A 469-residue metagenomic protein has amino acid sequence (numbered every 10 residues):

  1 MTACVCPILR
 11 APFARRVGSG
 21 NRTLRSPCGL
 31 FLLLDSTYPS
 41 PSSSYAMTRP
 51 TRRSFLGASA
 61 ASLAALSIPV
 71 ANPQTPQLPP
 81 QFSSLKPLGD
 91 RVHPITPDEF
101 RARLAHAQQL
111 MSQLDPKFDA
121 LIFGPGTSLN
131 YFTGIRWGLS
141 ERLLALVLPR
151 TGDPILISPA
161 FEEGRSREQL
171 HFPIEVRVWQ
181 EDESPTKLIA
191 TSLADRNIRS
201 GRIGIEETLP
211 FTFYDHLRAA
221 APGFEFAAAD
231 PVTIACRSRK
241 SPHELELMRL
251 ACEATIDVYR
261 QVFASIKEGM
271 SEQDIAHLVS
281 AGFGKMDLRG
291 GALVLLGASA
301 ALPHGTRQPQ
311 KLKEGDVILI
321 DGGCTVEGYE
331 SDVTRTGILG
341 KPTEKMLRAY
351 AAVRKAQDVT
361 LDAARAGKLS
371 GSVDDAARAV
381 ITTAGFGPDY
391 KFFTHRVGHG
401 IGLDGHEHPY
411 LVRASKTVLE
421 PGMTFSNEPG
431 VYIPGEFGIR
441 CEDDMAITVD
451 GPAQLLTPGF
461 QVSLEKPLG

Functional and structural regions predicted by a protein language model:
M1-C6, P12-F13, S19-R22, S26-P50: N-terminal secretory signal peptides
T2, L9, R16-G18, P27 (+4 more regions): Intrinsically disordered, low-complexity segments enriched in small/polar residues
F13-A14, K391: Short N-terminal alpha-helical targeting/association segments
Y45-G469: Active-site neighborhoods and metal-handling regions in enzymes and metal-associated proteins
